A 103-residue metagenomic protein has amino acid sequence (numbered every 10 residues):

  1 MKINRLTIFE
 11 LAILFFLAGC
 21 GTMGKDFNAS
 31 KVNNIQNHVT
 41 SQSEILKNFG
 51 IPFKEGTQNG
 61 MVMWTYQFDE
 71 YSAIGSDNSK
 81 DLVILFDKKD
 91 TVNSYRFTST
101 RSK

Functional and structural regions predicted by a protein language model:
M1-F9: Bacterial N-terminal signal peptides that target proteins for export
E10-L14: Extracytoplasmic intrinsically disordered, low-complexity "stalk/linker" and propeptide segments that are Pro/Thr-rich
F16-G19: C-terminal motif of bacterial Sec signal peptides marking the signal peptidase cleavage site
G21-K103: Residues within mature, well-folded domains
